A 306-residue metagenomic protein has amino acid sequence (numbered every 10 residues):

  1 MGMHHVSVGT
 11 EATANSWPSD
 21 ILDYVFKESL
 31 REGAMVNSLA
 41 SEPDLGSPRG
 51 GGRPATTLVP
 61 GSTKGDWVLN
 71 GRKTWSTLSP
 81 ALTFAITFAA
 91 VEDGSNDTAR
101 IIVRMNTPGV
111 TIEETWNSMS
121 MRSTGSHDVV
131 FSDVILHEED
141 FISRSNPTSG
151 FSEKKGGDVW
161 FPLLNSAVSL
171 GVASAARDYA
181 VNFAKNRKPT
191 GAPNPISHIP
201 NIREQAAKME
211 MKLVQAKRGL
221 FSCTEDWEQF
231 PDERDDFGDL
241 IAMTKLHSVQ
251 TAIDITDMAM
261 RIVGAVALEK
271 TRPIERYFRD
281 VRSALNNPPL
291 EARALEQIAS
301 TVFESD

Functional and structural regions predicted by a protein language model:
M1-R72, T77: Glycine-rich flavin
R72-I112: A short core secondary-structure module
T74-S79, P162-L164, N287: Glycine-rich phosphate/pyrophosphate-binding beta-alpha loops
S118-L213: Glycine-rich beta->alpha junctions and the first turn(s) of the following alpha-helix
G171, P200, A207, M211-V214 (+3 more regions): Generic structural signal for well-ordered, non-transmembrane alpha-helical segments in soluble/cytosolic regions
Y179-A184, A216-S222, I253-D254: Extended, amphipathic, non-transmembrane alpha-helical segments
V214-H247, M260-L268: C-terminal helix-coil-helix/basic helical segment that borders enzyme active sites and/or dimer interfaces and provides
V263-D306: Glycine-rich phosphate/cofactor-binding loops in nucleotide/flavin-utilizing enzymes
